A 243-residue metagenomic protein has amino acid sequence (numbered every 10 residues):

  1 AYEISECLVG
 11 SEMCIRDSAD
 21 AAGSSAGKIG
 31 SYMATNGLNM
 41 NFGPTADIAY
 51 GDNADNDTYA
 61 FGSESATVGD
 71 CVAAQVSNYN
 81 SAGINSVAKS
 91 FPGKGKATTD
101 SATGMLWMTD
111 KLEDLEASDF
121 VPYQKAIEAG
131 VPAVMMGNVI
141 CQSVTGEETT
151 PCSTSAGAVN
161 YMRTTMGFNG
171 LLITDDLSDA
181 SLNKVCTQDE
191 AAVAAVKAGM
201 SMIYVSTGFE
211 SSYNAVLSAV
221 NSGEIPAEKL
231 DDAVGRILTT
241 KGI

Functional and structural regions predicted by a protein language model:
A1-I15: Single conserved hydrophobic/aromatic residue that forms the stacking wall/gate of nucleotide- or nucleobase-binding
I4, N221-A227, I243: Acidic, glycine-enriched loop/beta-strand segments at the rims of small-molecule binding/catalytic pockets
R16-G37: Active-site-adjacent structural elements in enzyme catalytic domains
N36-I48, G130-V131: Short coil-to-beta-strand
I48-D55: Short, conserved phosphate-binding/catalytic loop or strand-edge motifs used in phosphoryl-/nucleotidyl-transfer
S63-S218, E224-E228, R236: Second-shell residues forming the walls of enzyme active-site clefts
V234-K241: Short amphipathic alpha-helical coiled-coil/interface segments
